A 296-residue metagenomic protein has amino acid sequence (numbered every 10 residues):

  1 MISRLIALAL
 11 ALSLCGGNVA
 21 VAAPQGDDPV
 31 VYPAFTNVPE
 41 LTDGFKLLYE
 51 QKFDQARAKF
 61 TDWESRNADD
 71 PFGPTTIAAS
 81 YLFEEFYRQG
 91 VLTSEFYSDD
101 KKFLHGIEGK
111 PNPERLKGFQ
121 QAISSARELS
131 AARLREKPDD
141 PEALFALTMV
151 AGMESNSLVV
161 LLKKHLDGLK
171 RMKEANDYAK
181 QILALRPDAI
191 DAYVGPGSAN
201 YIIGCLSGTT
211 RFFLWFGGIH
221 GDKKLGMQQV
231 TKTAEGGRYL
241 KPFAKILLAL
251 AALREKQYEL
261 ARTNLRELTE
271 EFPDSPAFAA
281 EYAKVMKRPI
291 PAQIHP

Functional and structural regions predicted by a protein language model:
M1-L5: Positively charged n-region of N-terminal signal peptides that target proteins for export
I6-G17: Bacterial N-terminal signal peptides
N18-A22: Sec/Tat signal peptide C-region and signal peptidase I cleavage site
P24-D43, L47-K59, D69, S80-D139 (+4 more regions): Short coil/linker segments at helix-helix boundaries
F243, L250-P296: A cross-kingdom marker for long, charged
